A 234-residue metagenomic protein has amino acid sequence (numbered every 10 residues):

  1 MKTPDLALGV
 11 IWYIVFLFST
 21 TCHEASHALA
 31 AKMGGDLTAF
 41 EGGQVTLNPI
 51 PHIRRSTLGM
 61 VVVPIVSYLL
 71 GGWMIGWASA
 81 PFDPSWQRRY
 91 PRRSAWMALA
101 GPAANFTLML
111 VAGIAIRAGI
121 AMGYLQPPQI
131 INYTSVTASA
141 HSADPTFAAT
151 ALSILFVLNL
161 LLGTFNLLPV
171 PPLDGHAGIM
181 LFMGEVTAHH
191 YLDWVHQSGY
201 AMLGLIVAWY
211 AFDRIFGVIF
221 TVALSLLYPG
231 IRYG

Functional and structural regions predicted by a protein language model:
M1-G234: Hydrophobic transmembrane alpha-helices and their immediate loop junctions in multi-pass integral membrane proteins
